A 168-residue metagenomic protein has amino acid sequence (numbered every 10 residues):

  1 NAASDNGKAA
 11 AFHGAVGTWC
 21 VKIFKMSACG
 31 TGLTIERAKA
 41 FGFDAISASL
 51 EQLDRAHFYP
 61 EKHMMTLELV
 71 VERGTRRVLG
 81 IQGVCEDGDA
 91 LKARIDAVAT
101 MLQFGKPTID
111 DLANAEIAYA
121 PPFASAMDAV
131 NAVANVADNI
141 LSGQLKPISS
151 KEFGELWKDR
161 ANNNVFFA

Functional and structural regions predicted by a protein language model:
N1-D89, P121-S125, A129-N164: Mid-to-C-terminal Rossmann-like scaffold of FAD/NAD(P)H-dependent oxidoreductases
A3-S4, D96-T100, N114, N135: Generic alpha-helical structural context detector
E36, D96, K106-D110, K151: Generic alpha-helical secondary structure signal
F41, F104-G105, A115, V133: Residues at alpha-helix termini
D87-P107: A short, polar/charged loop-to-alpha-helix boundary motif
T108-N114, P121, M127: Catalytic P-loop NTP-binding/switch module of NTPases
F166-A168: Structural scaffold elements adjacent to functional motifs in cytosolic proteins
